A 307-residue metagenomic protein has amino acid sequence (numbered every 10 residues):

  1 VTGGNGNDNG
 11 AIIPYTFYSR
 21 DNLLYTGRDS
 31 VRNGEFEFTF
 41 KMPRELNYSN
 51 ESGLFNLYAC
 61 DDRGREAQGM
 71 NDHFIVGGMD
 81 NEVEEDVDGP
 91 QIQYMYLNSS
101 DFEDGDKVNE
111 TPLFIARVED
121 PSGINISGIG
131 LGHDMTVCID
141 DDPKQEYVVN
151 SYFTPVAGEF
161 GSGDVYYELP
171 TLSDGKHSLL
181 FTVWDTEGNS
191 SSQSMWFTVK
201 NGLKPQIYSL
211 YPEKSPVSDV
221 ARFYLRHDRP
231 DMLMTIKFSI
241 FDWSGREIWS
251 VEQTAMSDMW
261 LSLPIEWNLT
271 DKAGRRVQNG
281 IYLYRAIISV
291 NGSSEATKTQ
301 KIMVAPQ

Functional and structural regions predicted by a protein language model:
V1-M79, Y94-Y96, I115-K200, E247 (+1 more regions): Long, low-complexity serine/threonine/glycine- and acidic-rich segments characteristic of extracellular
R32-N33, V108-E110, S173-D174, V217 (+2 more regions): Surface-exposed loops/turns
M79-P112, E119, T198-P216: Short, compositionally biased P/S/T/A/G/V-rich stretches that sit at domain boundaries
Y96, D101-D134, P216-R226, L233-T235: Contiguous beta-strand segments within globular domains
L169-K176, Q253-S293: Short, surface-exposed loop/turn motifs with a glycine/proline- and acidic-biased composition
Q193-W196, K200-L203, Y211, S218 (+1 more regions): C-terminal tail/sorting-segment detector
T198-D242, E252-A255, L263-E266, V290-S293: Glycine-centered coil/turn sites that cap beta-strands in beta-rich domains
F238-I248, Y282-Y284: Short, glycine-anchored, charge-dense loop/turn motifs used at functional sites
